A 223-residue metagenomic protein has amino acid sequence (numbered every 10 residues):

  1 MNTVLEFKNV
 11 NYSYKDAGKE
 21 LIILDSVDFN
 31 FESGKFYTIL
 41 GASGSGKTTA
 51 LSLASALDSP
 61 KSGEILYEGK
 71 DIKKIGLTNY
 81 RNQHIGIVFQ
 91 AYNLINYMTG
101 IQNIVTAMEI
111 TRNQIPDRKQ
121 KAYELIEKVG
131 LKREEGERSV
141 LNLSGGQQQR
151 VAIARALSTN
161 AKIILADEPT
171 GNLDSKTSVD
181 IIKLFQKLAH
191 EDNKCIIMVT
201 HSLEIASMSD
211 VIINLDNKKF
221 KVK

Functional and structural regions predicted by a protein language model:
S55: Helix-to-loop junction immediately C-terminal to a conserved catalytic motif
G63-I72: Conserved ABC transporter NBD signature motif
I72-G86: ABC ATPase NBD coupling module
M98-A107: Short coil-to-helix segment of the ABC ATPase nucleotide-binding domain corresponding to the Q-loop/switch region
D117-E134: Conserved ABC ATPase "signature" region
S139-L143, Q147-Q149: Conserved ABC ATPase signature
N160: Conserved catalytic motifs of ABC-family nucleotide-binding domains
